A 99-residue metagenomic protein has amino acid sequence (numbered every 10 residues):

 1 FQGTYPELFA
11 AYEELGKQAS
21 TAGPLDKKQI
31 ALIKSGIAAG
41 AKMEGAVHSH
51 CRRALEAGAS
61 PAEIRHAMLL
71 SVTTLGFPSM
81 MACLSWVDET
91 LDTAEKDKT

Functional and structural regions predicted by a protein language model:
F1-I30, E56, A82-T99: Acidic, glycine/proline-rich low-complexity segments that act as flexible tails and inter-domain linkers
Q2, G23, G40-E44, G58 (+1 more regions): Residues at alpha-helix boundaries and short interhelical turns
Y12, G16, L32-A39, A67-T74: Short alpha-helical scaffolding segments that buttress acidic/His motifs in well-ordered protein cores
K27-K28, A62, L75: Aromatic- and histidine-enriched alpha-helix N-cap/loop-to-helix transition segments that scaffold the rims
G40-L69: Mid-chain, well-packed structural core segment of small domains
R65-T90: C-terminal structural segments of small proteins and small subunits
